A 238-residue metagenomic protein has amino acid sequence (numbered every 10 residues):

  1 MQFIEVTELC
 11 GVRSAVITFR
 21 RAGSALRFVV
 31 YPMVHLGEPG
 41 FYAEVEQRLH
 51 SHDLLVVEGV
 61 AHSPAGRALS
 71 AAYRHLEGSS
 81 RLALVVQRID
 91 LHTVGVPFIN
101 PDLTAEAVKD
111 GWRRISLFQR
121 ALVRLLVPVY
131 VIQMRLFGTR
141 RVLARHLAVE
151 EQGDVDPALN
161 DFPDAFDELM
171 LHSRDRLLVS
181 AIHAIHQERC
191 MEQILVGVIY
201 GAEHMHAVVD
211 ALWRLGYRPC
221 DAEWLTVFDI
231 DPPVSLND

Functional and structural regions predicted by a protein language model:
M1-S173, A184, D221-P232: Structured, acidic catalytic/metal-binding patches in enzyme active sites
V34, A202-E203: Active-site metal-binding loops of divalent metal-dependent hydrolases
S173-C190: A short, acidic, amphipathic alpha-helical segment used as a generic capping/interface helix at domain edges
L195-Y200: Beta-strand elements within well-structured catalytic alpha/beta cores of enzymes that handle phosphate/sulfate esters
M205, V209, W213, R218-D238: Short, flexible loop segments at boundaries between secondary-structure elements
